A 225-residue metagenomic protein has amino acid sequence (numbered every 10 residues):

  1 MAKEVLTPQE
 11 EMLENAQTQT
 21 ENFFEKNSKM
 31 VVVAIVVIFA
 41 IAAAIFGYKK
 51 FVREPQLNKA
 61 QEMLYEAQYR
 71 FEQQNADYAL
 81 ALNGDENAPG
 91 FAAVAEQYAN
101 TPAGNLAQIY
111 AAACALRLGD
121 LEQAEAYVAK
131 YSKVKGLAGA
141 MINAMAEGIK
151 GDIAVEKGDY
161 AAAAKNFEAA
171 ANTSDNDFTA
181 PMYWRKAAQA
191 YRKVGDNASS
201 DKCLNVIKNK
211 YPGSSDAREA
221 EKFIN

Functional and structural regions predicted by a protein language model:
M1-V37: N-terminal positive-inside, membrane-proximal cytosolic segments immediately preceding the first
E54, E96-G104, L118, S132-N143 (+3 more regions): Short solvent-exposed coil/turn linkers within tandem alpha-helical repeat scaffolds
A76-Q123: Extracytoplasmic/periplasmic/luminal assembly and interaction segments in envelope/secretory/respiratory proteins
